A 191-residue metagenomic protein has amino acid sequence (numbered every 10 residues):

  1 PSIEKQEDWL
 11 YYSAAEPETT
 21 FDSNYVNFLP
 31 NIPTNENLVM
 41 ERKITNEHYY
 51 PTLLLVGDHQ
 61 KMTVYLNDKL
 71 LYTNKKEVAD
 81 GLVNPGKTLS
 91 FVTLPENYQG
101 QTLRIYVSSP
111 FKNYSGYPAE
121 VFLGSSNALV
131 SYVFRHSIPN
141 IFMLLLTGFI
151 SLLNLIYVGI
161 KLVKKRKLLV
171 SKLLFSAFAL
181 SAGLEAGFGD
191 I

Functional and structural regions predicted by a protein language model:
P1-E47: Extended carbohydrate-recognition surfaces in non-catalytic/accessory domains of CAZymes and lectin-like proteins
E18-N27, K69-T88: Solvent-exposed beta-strand/loop surfaces of large extracellular or lumenal domains
D22-N31, N127-F149: Non-catalytic, glycine-rich low-complexity segments
N35-K43, Y50-T52, L89-F91, G100-T102: Intrinsic-disorder/low-complexity, polar/charged segments enriched in Ser/Thr/Lys/Arg/Asp/Glu/Gln
N46-L66, L103-I105: Aromatic-lined ligand-binding clefts that engage carbohydrates, nucleic acids, or primary amines
K87-F142: An acidic-aromatic loop/edge-strand motif
S108, V133-I138, L162-V170, I191: Short juxtamembrane and helix-loop transition motifs at transmembrane-helix boundaries in membrane proteins
M143-L162, V170-I191: Hydrophobic alpha-helical transmembrane segments of multi-pass membrane proteins
